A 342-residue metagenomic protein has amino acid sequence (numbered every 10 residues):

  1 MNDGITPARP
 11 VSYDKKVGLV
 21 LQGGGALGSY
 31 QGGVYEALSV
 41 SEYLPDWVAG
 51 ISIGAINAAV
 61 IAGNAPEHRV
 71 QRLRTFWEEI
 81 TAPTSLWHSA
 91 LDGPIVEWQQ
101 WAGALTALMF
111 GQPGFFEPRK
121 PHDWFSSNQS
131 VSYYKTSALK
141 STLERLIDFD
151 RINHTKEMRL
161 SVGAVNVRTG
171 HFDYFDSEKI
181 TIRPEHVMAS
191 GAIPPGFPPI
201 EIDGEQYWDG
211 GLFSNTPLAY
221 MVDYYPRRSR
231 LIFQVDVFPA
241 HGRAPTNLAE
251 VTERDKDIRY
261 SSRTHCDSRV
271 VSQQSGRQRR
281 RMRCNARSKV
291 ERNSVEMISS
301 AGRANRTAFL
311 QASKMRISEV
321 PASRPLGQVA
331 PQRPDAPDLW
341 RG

Functional and structural regions predicted by a protein language model:
M1-I51, A59-G342: Patatin-like phospholipase
